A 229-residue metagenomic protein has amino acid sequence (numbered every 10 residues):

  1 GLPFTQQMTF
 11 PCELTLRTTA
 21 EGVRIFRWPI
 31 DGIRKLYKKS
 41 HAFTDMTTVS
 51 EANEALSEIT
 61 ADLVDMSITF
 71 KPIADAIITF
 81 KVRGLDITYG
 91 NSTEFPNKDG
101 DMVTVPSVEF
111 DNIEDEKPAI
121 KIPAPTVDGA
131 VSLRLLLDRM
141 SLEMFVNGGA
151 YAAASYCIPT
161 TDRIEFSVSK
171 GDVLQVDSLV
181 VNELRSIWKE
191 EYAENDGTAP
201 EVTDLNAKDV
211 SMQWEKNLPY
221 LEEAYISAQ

Functional and structural regions predicted by a protein language model:
G1-A228: Beta-rich accessory regions
